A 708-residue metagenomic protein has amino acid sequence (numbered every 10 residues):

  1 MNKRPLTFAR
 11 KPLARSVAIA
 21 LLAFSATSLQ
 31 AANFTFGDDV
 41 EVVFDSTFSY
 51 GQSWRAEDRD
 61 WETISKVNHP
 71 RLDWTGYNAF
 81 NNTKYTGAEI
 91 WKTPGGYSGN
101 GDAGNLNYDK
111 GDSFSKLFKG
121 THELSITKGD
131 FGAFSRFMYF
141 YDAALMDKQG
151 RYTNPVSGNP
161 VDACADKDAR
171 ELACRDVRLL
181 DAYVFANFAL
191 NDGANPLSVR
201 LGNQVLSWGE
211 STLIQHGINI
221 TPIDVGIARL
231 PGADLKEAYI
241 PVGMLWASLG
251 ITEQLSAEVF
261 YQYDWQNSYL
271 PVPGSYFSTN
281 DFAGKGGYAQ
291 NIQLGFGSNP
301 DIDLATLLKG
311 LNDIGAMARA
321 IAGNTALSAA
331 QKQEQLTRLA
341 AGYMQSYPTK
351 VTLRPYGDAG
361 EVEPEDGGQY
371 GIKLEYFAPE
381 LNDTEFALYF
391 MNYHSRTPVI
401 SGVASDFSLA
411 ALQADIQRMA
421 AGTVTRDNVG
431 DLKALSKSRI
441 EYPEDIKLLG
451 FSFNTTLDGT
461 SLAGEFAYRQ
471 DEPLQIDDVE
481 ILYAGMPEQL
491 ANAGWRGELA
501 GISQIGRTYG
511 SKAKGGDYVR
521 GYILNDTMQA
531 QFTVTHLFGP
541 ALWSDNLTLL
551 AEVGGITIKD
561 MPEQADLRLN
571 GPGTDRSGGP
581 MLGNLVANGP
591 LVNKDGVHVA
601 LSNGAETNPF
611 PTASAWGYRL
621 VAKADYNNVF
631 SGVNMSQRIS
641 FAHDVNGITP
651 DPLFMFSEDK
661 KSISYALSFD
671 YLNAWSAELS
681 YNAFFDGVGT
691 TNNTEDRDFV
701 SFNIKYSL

Functional and structural regions predicted by a protein language model:
A31-F44, R55-R59, L124-A133, F185-V199 (+8 more regions): Short loop/turn motifs that connect adjacent beta-strands in outer-membrane beta-barrel proteins
F44-S46, S135, V199-L201, A247 (+9 more regions): Membrane-embedded beta-strand positions of outer-membrane beta-barrel proteins
Y50-A56, Y139-A143, N203-S207, Y261-N267 (+10 more regions): Transmembrane beta-strands of outer-membrane beta-barrel pores
D60-L106, V272, Y276-F277, G284-E363 (+4 more regions): Flexible glycine-rich, low-complexity coil/linker segments exposed to the extracellular/periplasmic environment
W61-N68, G150-S157, Q215-T221, G274-F282 (+5 more regions): Flexible, surface-exposed loop regions and adjacent strand-edge segments of Gram-negative outer-membrane beta-barrel
S113-S115, M391-H394, P398, A463 (+3 more regions): Detector for outer-membrane/organellar transmembrane beta-barrel domains, recognizing the amphipathic beta-strand
T127-G287, I292, G617, R638-S640 (+3 more regions): Outer membrane beta-barrel
D696-L708: Outer-membrane beta-barrel "beta-signal"
